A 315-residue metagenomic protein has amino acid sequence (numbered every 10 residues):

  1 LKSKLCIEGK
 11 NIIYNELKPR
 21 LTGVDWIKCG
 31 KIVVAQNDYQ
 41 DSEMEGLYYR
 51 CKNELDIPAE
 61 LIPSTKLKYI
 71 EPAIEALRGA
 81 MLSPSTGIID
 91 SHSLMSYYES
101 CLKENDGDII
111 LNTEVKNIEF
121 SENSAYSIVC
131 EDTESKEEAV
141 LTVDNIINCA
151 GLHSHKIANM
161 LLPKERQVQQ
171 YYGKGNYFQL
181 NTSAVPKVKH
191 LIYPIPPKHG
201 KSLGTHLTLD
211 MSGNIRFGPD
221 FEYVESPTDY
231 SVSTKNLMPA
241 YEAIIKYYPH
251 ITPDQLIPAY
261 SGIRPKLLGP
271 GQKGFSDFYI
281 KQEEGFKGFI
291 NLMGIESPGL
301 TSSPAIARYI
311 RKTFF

Functional and structural regions predicted by a protein language model:
L1-I70, T205: Dinucleotide-binding Rossmann-like beta1-alpha1 core, especially the glycine-rich loop that anchors the ADP
K4-I7, V34-E43, L82-S100, I110 (+2 more regions): Short beta-strand to alpha-helix junction loop
N11, T22-W26, V140, N145-K287: Active-site substrate-recognition segment that forms the wall of the catalytic cavity or substrate channel
K28, P63-S64, L111-T113, P258: Short loop/edge segments at beta-strand edges and connector loops that shape dinucleotide/nucleotide cofactor-binding
Y39, I70-L77, E119-S127, G269-F275 (+1 more regions): A short, glycine/Asx- and small/polar-enriched loop/turn that sits immediately N-terminal to a beta-strand
M81-N145, P304: Helical element adjacent to the flavin cofactor pocket in flavoenzyme catalytic cores
T86-I88, K198, F289-S303: Glycine-rich phosphate/pyrophosphate-binding beta-alpha loops
S303-F315: Internal hydrophobic alpha-helix adjacent to the cofactor/substrate pocket in enzyme cavities
